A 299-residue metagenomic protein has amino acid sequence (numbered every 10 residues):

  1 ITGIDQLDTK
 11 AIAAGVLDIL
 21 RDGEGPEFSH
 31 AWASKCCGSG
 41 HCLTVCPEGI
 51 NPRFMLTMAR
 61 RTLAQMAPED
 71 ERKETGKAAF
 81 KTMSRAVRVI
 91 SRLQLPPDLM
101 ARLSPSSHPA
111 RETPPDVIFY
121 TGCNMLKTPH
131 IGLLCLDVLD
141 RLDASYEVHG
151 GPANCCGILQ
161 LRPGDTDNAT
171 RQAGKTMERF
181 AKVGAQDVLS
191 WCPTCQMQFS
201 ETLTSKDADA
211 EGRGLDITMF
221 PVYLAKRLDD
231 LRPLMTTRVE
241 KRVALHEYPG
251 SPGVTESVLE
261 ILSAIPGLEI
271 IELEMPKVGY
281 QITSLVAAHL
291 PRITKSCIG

Functional and structural regions predicted by a protein language model:
D5-Q198, T202-D207, R227: Iron-sulfur-cluster electron-transfer modules
E112-V117, T237-V243: A short, charged/proline- and glycine-enriched loop that marks the coil->beta-strand transition at the N-terminal
H149-G151, D229-P233, E240-C297: Redox- and metal-dependent alpha/beta enzyme cores, enriched for Fe-S-associated oxidoreductases and cofactor-handling
T176-G184, V188, G279, H289-G299: Binding-cleft/active-site segments that stabilize strongly anionic ligands or cofactors
T204-L215, P266: Short helix-capping segments at alpha-helix termini
A210-G212, L234-V239: Short, conserved loop/helix-junction motifs that constitute active-site signature segments in enzyme catalytic cores
D216-L228: Catalytic core of nucleotide-activated saccharide and alditol-phosphate transferases
